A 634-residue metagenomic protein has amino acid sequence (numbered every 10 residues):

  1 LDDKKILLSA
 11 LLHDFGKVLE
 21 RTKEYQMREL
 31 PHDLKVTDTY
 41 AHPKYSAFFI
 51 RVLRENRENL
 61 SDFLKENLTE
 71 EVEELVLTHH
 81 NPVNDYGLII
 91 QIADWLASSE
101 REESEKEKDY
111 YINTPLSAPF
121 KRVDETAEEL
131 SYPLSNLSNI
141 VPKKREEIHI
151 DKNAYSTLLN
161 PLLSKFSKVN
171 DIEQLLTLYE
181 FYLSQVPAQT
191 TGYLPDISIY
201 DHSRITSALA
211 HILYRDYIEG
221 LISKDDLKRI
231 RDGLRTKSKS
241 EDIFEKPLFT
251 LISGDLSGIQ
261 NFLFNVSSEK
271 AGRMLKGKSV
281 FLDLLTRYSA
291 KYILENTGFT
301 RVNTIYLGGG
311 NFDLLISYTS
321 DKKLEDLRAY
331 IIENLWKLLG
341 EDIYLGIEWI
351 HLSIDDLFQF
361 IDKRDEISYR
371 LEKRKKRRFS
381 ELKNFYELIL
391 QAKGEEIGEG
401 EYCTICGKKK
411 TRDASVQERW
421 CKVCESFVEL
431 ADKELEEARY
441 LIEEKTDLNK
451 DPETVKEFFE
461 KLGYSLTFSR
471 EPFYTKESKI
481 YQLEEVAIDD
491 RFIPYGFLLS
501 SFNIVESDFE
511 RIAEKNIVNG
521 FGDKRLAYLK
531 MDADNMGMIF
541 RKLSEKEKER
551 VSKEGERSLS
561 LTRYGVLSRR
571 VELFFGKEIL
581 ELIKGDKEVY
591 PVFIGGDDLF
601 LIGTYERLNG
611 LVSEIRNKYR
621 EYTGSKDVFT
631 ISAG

Functional and structural regions predicted by a protein language model:
L1-K143, V186-T190, K239-L248, F264-K270 (+1 more regions): Divalent metal-dependent catalytic cores for phosphoryl transfer on phosphate-bearing substrates
L1-L8, S46-N67, I197-K239, K476 (+2 more regions): Alpha-helical phosphate/pyrophosphate-handling elements in metalloenzyme active cores
L68-H79, V302-L315, G340-Q359, R525-K530 (+2 more regions): A short glycine-enriched loop-to-beta-strand structural element that forms part of the catalytic core of nucleotide
S135-G192: Extended, charge-enriched "interface" segments that sit outside catalytic cores
S207-Y217, V280-F299, E325-K337, R569-E588 (+1 more regions): Alpha-helical scaffold within the catalytic cores of cyclic-nucleotide enzymes
F249-T250, S257, S267-K393, L559: Long, charged N-terminal interaction/targeting segments
I252-N261, Y528-M538, E545: Catalytic-site or vestigial catalytic-site microsegments of nucleotide-handling domains
S380-E477: Cys/His-rich short segments
